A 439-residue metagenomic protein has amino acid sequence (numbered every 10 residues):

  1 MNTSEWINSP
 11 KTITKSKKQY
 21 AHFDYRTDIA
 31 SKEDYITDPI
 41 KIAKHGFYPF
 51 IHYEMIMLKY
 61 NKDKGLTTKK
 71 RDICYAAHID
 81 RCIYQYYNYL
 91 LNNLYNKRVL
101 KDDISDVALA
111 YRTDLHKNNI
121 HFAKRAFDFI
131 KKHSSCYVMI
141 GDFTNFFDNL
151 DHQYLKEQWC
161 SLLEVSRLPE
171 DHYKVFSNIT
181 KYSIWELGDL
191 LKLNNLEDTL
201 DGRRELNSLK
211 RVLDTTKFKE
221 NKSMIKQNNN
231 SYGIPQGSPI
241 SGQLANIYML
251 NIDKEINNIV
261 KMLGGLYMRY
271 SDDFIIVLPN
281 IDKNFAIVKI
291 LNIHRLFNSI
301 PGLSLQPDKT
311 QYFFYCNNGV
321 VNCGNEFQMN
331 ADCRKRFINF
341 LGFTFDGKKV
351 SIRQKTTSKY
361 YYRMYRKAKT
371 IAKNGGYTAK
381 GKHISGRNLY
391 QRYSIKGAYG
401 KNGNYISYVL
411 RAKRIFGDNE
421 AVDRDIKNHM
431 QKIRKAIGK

Functional and structural regions predicted by a protein language model:
M1-D198, Q227, I415, N419-K439: Conserved two-metal-ion catalytic palm core of "right-hand" nucleic acid polymerases, unifying RNA-dependent RNA
T68-K70, A77, R81, K132-S135 (+5 more regions): Short, well-ordered loop/turn elements at secondary-structure boundaries
A77, R81, Q85-Y87, T215-P235 (+4 more regions): Right-hand nucleic-acid polymerase module
K97, K124-A126, K261, L266-S271 (+2 more regions): Basic nucleic-acid-binding interfaces
D106-D114, I275-L278, Q311-V321: Beta-rich nucleic-acid/ligand-interaction surfaces
H133-Y270, I275-I290: Conserved polymerase palm-domain catalytic core
L163-R167, H294-L303: A common structural junction motif
I256, V260, F297-P301, K348: Alpha-helix capping/termination and helix-coil
